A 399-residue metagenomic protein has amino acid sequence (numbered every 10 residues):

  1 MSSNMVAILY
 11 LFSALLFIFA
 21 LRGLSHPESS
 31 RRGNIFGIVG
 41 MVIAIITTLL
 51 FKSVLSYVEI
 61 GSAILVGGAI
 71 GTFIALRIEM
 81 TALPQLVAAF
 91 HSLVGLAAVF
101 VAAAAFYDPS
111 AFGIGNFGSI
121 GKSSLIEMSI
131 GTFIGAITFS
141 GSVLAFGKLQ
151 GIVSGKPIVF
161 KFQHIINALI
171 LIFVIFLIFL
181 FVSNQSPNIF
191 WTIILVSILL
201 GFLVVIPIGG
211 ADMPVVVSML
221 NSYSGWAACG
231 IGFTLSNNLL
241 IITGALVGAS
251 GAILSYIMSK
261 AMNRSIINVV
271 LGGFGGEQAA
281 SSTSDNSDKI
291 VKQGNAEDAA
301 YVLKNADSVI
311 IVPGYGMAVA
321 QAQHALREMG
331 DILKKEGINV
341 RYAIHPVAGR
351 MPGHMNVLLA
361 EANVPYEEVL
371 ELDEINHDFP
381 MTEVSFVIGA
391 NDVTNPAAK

Functional and structural regions predicted by a protein language model:
M1-A14, F51-A69, S124-F139, Q185-V196: Structural signature of hydrophobic alpha-helical transmembrane segments
L16-S29, G68-V87, S142-P157, L200-M213 (+1 more regions): C-terminal ends of transmembrane helices
R31-G40, I60-I64, A82-V94, P157-A168 (+1 more regions): Cytoplasmic-side transmembrane-helix entry/capping segments in multi-pass membrane proteins
T48-G61, F73-P84, V99-F117, N184: Transmembrane alpha-helix boundary signature
A104-G118, V182-N188, V215, S222-I242: Transmembrane helix-loop junctions at the membrane interface of multipass transporters and ion channels
G209, Y223-I267: Mobile "lid/hinge" segments at catalytic clefts and subdomain interfaces of large enzymes
L246-A306: Membrane-interfacial segments at transmembrane helix termini in multi-pass membrane proteins
S287-K399: Structured cytosolic domains appended to multi-pass membrane proteins
